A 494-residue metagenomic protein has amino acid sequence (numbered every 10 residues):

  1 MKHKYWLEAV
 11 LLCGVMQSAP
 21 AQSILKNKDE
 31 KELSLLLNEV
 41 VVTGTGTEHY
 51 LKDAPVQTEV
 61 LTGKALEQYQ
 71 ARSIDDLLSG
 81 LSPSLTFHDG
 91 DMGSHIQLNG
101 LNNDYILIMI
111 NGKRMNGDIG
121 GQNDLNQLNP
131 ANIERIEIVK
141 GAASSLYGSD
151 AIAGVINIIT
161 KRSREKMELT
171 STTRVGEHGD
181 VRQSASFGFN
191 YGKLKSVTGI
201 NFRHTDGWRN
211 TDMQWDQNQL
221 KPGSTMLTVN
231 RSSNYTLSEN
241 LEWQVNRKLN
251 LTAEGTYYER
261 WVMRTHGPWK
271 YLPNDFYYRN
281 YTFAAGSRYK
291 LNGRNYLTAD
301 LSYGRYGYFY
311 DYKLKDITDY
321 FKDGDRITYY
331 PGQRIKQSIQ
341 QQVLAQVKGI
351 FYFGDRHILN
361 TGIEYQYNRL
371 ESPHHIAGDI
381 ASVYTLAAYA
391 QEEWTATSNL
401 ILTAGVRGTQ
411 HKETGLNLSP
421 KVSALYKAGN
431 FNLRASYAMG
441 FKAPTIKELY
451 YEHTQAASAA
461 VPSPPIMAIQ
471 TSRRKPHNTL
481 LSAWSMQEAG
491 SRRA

Functional and structural regions predicted by a protein language model:
N27, V56-S73, Q97-G100, V175: Short, polar/charged loop or turn motifs at beta-strand boundaries
L36-A65, H95, N103: N-terminal periplasmic "start-of-domain" segments of outer-membrane beta-barrel proteins
L66, L78, I136-I138, I156-I158: Non-catalytic regulatory/gating segments with a bias toward low-complexity or hydrophobic composition
D75-K113, E134: Extracytoplasmic beta-strand/coil segments of soluble accessory domains associated with Gram-negative outer-membrane
K113-K140: Short acidic/polar hinge/loop motifs at secondary-structure boundaries that mediate gating or recognition
R164-E165, R174, F189-F276: Periplasmic-side early beta-strands and strand-to-turn transitions of outer-membrane beta-barrels
V197, S238, E242-R260, Y277-T414 (+2 more regions): Face-selective signature of the C-terminal outer-membrane beta-barrel domain
L272-K290, S338, N432, S436-A494: Outer-membrane beta-barrel signature, preferentially recognizing the C-terminal barrel domain of Gram-negative
